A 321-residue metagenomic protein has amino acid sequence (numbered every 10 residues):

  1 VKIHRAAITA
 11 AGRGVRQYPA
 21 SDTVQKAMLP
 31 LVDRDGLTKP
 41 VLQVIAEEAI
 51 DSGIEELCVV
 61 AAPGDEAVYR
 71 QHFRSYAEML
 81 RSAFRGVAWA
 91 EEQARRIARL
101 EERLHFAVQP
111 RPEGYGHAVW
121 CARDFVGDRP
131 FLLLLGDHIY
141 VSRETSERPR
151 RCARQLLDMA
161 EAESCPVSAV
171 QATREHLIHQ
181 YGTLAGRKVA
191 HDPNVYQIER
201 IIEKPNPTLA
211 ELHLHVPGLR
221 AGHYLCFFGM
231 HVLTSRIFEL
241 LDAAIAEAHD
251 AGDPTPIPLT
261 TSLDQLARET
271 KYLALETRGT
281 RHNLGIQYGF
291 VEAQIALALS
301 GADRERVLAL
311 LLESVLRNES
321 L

Functional and structural regions predicted by a protein language model:
K2-W89, T145-C152: N-terminal glycine-rich phosphate-binding loop and ensuing alpha1 helix
A6-I8, V59, L133, S168-A169 (+1 more regions): Structural beta-sheet core signal
M28, L104-F106, P166-S168, Y272-A274 (+1 more regions): Conserved beta-strand scaffold positions in the cores of enzyme catalytic domains, especially in NTP/NDP-utilizing
V41-I45, H117-C121, S262: Well-ordered alpha-helical segments embedded in enzymatic catalytic cores
V60-A61, A107, G229: Small/polar loops that bind or transfer phosphate-bearing groups
V68-Y69, M79-R81, A90-H191: Conserved beta-loop-beta/alpha segment of the NTase-like Rossmann-fold superfamily that binds/positions NTPs
L132, Y140, E144-E161, K188-R281 (+1 more regions): Catalytic-core segments of class I nucleotidyltransferases/pyrophosphorylases that form NMP-activated intermediates
R306-L321: Terminal low-complexity segments of carbohydrate-biosynthetic enzymes
